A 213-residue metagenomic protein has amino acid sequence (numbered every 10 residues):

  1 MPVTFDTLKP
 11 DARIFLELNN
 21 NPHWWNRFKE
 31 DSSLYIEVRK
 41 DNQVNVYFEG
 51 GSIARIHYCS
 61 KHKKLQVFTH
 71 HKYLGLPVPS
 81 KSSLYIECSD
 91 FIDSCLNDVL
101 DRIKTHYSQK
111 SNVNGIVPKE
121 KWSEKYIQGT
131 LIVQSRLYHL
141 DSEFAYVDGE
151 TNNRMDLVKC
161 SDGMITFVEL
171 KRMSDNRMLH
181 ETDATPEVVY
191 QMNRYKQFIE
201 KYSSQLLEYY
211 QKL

Functional and structural regions predicted by a protein language model:
M1-L213: Charged, terminal alpha-helix-loop-beta segments that serve as non-catalytic nucleic-acid engagement and/or assembly
